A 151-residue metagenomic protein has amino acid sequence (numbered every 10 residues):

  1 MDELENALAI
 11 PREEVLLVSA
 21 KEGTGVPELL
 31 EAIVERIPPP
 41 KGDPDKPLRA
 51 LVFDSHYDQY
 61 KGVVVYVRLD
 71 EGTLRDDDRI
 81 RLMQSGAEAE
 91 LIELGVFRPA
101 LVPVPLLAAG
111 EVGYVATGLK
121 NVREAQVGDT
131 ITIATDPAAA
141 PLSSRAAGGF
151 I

Functional and structural regions predicted by a protein language model:
E5-I151: Conserved catalytic-core segments of large NTP-driven translation/proteostasis enzymes
